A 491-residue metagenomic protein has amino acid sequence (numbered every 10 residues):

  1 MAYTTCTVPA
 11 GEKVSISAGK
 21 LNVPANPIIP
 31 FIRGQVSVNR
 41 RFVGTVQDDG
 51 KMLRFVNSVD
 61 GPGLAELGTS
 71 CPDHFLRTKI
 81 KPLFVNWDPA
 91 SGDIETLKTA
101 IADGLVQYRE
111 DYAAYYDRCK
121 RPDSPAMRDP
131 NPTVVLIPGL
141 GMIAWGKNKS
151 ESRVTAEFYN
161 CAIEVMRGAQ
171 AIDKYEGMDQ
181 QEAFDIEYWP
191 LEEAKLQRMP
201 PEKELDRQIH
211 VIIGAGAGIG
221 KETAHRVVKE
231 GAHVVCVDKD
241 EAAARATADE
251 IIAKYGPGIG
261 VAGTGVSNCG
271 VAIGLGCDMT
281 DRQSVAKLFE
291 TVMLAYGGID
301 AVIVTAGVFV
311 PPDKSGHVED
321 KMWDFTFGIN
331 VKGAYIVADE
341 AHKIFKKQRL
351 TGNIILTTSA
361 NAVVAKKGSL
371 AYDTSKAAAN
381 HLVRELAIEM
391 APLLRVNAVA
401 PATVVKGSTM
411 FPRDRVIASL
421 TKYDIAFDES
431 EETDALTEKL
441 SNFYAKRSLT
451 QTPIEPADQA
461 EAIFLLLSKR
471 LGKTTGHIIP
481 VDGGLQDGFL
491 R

Functional and structural regions predicted by a protein language model:
L205-V235: Canonical Rossmann dinucleotide-binding motif of NAD(H)/NADP(H)-dependent dehydrogenases/reductases, specifically
A232-A246: Conserved glycine-rich Rossmann-like NAD(P)H-binding loop of the short-chain dehydrogenase/reductase
F309-P312, F464, T475-R491: Short C-terminal tail/terminal secondary-structure segment of NAD(P)H-dependent dehydrogenase/reductase domains
D313-S315, E319-D324, Y444: Substrate-binding pocket helix/loop in short-chain dehydrogenase/reductase
E319-Y335, I355, Y372, A379: Catalytic Tyr-X3-Lys loop
A338-D339, R384: A short, exposed helix-loop element centered on a Lys and neighboring polar residues
K343, I388-P392, G472: Alpha-helical segment proximal to the catalytic Tyr-Lys
S359: Residue(s) in the substrate-gating loop at a strand-loop-helix junction that position the organic substrate next
